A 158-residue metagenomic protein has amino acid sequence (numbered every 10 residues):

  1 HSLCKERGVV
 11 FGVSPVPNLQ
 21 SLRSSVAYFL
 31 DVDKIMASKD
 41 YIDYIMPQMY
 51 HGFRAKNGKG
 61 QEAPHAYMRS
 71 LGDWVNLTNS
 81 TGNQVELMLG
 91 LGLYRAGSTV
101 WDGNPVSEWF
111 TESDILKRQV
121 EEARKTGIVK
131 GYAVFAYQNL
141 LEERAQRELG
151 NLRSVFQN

Functional and structural regions predicted by a protein language model:
H1-F29, N83-A96: Aromatic-lined carbohydrate-recognition surfaces of secreted/lumenal glycan-active proteins
D33-N158: Substrate-binding cleft of secreted/luminal carbohydrate-active enzymes
